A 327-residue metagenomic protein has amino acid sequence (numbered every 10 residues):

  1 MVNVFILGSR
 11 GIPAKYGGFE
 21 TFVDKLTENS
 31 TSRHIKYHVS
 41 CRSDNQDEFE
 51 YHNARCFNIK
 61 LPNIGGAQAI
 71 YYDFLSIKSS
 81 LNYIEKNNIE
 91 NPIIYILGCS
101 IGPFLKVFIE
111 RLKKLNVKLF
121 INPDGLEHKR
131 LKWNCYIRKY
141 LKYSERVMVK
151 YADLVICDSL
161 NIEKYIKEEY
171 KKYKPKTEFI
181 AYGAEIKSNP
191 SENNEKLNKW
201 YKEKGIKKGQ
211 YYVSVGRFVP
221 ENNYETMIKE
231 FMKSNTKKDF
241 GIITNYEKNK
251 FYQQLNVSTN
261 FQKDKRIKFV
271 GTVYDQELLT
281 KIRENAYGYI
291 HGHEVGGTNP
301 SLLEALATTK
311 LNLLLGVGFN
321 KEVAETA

Functional and structural regions predicted by a protein language model:
F5-L7, Y201-N222, I228-N235, F240-I242: Conserved donor-binding/catalytic core segment of Leloir-type glycosyltransferases
C41-N45, A184, V215, K238-L255 (+1 more regions): Glycosyltransferase donor-sugar binding loop
A69-L81, P92-L115, F120-D124, G297: An aromatic- and histidine-rich active-site surface loop
I137-V155: Membrane-proximal helix-turn-helix segments that form the acceptor-binding/catalytic region of lipid-linked
K150-T177, A181-S188, L197: A short, active-site helix/loop in glycosyltransferases that binds the activated sugar's phosphate group
N189-G205: A short helix/loop element that forms part of the nucleotide-sugar donor recognition site in Leloir-type
K281-G297, K310-L311: Acidic donor-binding loop of glycosyltransferase active sites
A307, L311-L314, K321: Short hydrophobic beta-strand element within catalytic cores of glycosyltransferases and related nucleotide-activated
